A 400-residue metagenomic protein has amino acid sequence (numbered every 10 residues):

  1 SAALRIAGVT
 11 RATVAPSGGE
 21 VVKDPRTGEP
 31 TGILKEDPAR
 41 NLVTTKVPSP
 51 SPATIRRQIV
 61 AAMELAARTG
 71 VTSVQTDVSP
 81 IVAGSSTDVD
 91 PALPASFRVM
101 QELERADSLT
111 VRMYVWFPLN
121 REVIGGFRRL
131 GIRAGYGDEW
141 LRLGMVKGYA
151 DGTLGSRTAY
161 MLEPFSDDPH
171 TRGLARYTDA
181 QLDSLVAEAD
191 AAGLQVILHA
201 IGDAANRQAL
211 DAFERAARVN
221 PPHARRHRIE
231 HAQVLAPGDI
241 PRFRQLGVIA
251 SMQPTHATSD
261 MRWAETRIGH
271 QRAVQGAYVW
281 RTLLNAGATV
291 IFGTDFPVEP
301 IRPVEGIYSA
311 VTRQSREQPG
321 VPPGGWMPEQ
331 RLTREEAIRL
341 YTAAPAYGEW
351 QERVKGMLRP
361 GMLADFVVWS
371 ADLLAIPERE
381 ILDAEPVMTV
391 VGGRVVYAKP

Functional and structural regions predicted by a protein language model:
S1-L130, G144, G148-A205, R218-P221 (+5 more regions): Divalent metal-binding segments
P16, T69, D138-L141, G356 (+2 more regions): Structured loop/turn residues at beta-strand edges in well-structured enzyme cores
D138-T158, G247-T258: Non-cysteine beta-strand/loop elements that form the S-adenosyl-L-methionine
V186-H227, H231-A232, P237-P241, I249-A375 (+2 more regions): His/Asp/Glu-enriched, well-ordered alpha-helical/loop segment that forms or immediately abuts the divalent-metal
K399-P400: Extracellular/periplasmic ectodomains of large secreted or surface enzymes and adhesion receptors
